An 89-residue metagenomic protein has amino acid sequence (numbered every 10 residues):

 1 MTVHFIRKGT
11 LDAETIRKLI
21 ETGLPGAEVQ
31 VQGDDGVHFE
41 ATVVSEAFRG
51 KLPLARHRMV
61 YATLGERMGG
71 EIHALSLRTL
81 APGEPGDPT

Functional and structural regions predicted by a protein language model:
M1-L11: N-terminal presequence-like segments and adjacent domain-start helices
G9-A13, R17, P53, H57: Generic alpha-helical secondary structure
I20-E28, M68-I72: Short secondary-structure junctions
L24-E40: Short edge beta-strands and adjacent turn/loop segments
Q32, T42-V44, R78-L80: Solvent-exposed beta-strand sheet faces enriched in polar/charged residues
T42-A55: A short interface-forming secondary-structure element
R58-T89: C-terminal structural segments of small proteins and small subunits
